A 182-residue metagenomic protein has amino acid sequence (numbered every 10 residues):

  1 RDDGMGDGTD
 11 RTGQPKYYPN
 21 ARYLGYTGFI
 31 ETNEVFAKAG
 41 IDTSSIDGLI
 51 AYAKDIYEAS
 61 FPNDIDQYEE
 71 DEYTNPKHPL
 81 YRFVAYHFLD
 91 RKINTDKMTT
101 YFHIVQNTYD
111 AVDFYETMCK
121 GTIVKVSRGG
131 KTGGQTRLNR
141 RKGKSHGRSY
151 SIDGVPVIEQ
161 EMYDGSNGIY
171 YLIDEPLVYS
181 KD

Functional and structural regions predicted by a protein language model:
R1-D182: Mature, structured domains of secreted/extracytosolic soluble proteins
